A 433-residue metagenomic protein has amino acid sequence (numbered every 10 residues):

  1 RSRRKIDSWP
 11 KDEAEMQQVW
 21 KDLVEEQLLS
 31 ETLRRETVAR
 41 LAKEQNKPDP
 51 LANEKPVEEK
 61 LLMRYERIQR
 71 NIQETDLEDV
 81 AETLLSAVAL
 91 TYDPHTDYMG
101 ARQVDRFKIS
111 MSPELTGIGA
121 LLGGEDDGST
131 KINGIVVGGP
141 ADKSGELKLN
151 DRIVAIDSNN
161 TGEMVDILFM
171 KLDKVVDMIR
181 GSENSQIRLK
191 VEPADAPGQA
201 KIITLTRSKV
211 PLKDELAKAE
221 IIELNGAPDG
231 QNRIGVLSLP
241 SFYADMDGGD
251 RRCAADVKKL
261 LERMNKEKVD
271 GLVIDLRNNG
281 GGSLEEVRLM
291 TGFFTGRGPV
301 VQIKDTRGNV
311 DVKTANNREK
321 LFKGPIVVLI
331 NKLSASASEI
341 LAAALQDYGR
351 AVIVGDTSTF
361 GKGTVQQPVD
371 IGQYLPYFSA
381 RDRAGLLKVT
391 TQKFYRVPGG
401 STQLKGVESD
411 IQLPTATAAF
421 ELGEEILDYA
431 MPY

Functional and structural regions predicted by a protein language model:
S2-G117, D126: Extended, domain-scale alpha-helical bundle/helix-rich regions
V38-N46, P50-M63, R396-Y433: Conserved functional hotspot residues or short segments at active or partner-binding sites across diverse domains
R70-L77, M99-L115, L121-G124, K131-V136 (+3 more regions): Cleft-lining beta-strand/loop regions that shape enzyme active-site pockets
S110-A120, G134, I411-E425: Long, highly charged, low-complexity internal segments
E114, E183, Q199, Q231 (+7 more regions): A short, structural micro-pattern
N150: Conserved catalytic motifs of ABC-family nucleotide-binding domains
A337, G349, V354-I426: Polar, glycine-rich mid-to-C-terminal structural blocks that act as macromolecule-binding/assembly scaffolds
